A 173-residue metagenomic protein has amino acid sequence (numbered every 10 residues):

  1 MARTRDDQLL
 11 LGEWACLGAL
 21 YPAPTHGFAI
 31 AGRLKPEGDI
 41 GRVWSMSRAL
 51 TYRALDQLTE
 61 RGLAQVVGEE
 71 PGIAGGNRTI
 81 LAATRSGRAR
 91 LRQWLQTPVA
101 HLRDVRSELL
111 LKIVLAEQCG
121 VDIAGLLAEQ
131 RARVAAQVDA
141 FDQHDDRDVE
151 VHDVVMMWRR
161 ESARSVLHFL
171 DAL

Functional and structural regions predicted by a protein language model:
M1-R103: Basic helix-turn-helix/winged-helix DNA-binding cores and closely related short helical interaction motifs
G41-S45, D148-D153: Short, surface-exposed loop/turn segments at secondary-structure junctions
A54, I80, I123, L127-Q130 (+1 more regions): Amphipathic alpha-helix face/heptad-repeat signature
R92-A136: Amphipathic alpha-helical dimerization/coiled-coil segments that flank or bridge DNA-binding/regulatory modules
G120, F141-D148: Secondary-structure edge/capping motif, primarily at the C-terminal ends of alpha-helices and the immediately following
A124, R131, A135-V138, D145 (+4 more regions): Heptad-repeat amphipathic alpha-helical coiled-coil interaction surface used for oligomerization/assembly
